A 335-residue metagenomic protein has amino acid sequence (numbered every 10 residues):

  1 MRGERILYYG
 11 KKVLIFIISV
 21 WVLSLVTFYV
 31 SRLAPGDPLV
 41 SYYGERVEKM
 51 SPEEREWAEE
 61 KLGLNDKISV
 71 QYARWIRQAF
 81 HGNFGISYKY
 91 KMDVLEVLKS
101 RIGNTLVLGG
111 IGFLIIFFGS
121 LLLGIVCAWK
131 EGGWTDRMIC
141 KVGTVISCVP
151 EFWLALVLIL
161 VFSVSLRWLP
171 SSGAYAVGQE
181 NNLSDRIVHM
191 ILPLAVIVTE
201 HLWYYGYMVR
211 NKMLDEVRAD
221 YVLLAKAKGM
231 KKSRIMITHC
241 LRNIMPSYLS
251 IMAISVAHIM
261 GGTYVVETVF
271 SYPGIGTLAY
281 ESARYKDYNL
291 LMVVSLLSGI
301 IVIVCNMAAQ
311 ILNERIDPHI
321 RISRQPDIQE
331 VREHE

Functional and structural regions predicted by a protein language model:
M1-I17, A227-K228: N-terminal Sec/SRP start-transfer signal
M1-R2, L64-L121: An internal, D/E-rich "acidic patch" concept
G3, I102-T135, E151, E180-E335: Alpha-helical transmembrane segments of integral membrane proteins, especially multi-pass inner/plasma-membrane
V20-V70, L166-D185: Hydrophobic alpha-helical transmembrane segments of membrane transport/permease proteins and related membrane-embedded
V22, V26, V30, G119 (+7 more regions): Alpha-helical membrane-inserting segments
A34, I146-V149, M260: Transmembrane helix irregularities
M50-H81, M190, F270-E281: Short hydrophobic, aromatic-rich alpha-helical segments embedded in or entering the lipid bilayer of multi-pass
C140-W203: Membrane-water interface segments at transmembrane-helix boundaries in multipass membrane proteins
